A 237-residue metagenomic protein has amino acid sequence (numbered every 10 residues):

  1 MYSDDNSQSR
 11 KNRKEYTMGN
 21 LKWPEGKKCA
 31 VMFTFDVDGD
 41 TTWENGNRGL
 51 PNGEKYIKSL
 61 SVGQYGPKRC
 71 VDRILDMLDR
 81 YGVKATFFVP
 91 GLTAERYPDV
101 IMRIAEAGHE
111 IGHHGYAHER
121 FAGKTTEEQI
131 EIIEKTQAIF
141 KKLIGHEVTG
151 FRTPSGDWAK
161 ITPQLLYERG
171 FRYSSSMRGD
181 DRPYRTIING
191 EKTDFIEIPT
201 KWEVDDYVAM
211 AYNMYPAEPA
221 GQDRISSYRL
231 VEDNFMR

Functional and structural regions predicted by a protein language model:
S9-G150, S155-D205, R229-R237: Catalytic alpha-helical scaffold of carbohydrate-active enzymes acting on polysaccharides/glycoconjugates
D205-R237: Aromatic-anchored helix/helix-loop segment that forms the rim or "lid" of small-molecule/cofactor binding pockets
